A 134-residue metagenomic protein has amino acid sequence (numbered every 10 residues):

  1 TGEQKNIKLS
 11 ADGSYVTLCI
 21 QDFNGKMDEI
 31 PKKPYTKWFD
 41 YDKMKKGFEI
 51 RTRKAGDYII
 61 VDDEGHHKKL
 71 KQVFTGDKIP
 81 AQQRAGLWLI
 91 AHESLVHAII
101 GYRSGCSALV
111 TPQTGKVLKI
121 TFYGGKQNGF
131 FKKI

Functional and structural regions predicted by a protein language model:
T1-I134: AMP-forming adenylation/ATP pyrophosphatase catalytic core
